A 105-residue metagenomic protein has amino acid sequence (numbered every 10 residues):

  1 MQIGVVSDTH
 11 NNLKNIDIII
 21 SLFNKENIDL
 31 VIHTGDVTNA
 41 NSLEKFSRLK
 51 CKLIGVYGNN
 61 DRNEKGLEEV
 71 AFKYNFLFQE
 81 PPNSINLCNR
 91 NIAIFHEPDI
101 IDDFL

Functional and structural regions predicted by a protein language model:
M1-G4, S84-I92: Beta-strand-turn-beta hairpins that frame and shape the catalytic cleft of phosphate-ester-processing enzymes
M1-L49, R62-E64, E68-F76, E80-P81: N-terminal active-site segment of His-dependent metallophosphoesterases
H10, I94-H96: Histidine-centered divalent metal-coordination motifs
I20-N24, I85-N86, D103-L105: Short amphipathic alpha-helix with an adjacent loop that forms part of the alpha/beta core around
I32, I54-G58: Short internal beta-strands
I54, E97-L105: Conserved beta-sheet core of the metallophosphoesterase superfamily
N60-D61, E97: Active-site alpha/beta core segments
Q79, N83, L87, D99: Acidic/Gly/His-enriched mid-domain segments of enzyme catalytic cores or analogous surface patches that mediate
